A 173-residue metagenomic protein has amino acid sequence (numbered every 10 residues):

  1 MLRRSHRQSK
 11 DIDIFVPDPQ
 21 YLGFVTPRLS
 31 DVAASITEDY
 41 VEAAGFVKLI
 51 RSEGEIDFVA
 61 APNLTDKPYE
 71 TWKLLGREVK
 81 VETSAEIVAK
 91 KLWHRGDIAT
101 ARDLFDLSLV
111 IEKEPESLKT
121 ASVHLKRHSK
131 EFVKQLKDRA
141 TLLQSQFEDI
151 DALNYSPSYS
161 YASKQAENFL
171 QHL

Functional and structural regions predicted by a protein language model:
M1-L173: Compositionally biased terminal segments of proteins
